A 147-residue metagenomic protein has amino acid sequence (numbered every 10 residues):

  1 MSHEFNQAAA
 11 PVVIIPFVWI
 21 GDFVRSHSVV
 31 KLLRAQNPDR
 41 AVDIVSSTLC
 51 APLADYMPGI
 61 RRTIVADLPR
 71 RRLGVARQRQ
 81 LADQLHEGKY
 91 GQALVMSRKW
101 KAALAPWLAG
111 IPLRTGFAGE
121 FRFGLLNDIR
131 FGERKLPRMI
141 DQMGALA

Functional and structural regions predicted by a protein language model:
M1-A147: Catalytic machinery of carbohydrate-active enzymes, primarily nucleotide-sugar-dependent glycosyltransferases
